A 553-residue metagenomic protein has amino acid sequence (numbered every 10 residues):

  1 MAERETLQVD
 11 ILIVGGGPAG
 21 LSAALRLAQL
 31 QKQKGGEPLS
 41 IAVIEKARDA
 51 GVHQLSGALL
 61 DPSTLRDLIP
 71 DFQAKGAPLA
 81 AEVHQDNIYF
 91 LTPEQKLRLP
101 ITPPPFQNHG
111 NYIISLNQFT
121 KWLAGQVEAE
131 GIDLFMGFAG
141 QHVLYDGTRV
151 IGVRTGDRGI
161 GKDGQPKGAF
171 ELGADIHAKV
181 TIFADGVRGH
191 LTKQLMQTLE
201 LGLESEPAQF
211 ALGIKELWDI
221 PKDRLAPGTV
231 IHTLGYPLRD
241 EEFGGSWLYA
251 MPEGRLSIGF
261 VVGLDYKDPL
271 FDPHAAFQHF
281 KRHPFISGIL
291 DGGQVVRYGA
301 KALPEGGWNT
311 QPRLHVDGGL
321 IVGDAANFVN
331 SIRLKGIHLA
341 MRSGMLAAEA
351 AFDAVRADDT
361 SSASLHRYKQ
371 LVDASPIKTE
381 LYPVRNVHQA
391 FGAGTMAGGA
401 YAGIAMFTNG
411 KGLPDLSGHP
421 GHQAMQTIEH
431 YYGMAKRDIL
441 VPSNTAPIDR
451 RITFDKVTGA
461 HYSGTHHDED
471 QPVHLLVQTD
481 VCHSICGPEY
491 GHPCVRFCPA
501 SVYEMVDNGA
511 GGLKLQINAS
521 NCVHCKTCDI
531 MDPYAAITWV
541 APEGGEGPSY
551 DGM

Functional and structural regions predicted by a protein language model:
D10-A42: N-terminal Rossmann-like FAD-binding beta1-loop-alpha1 element of flavoenzymes
A19, D49, R188: Conserved Rossmann-like nucleotide-cofactor binding loop
L30, P38-A42, K46-P93: N-terminal FAD cofactor-binding segment of flavoenzymes
G36-E37, K121-W122, Q126-G288, N327 (+2 more regions): Predominantly flavin-linked oxidoreductase catalytic cores and closely associated redox partners
A77-V83, I88-T92, L371-G511, N521 (+1 more regions): Ferredoxin-type iron-sulfur electron-transfer modules and their immediate structural context
P252-G254, L314-I332, E504: Short FAD-binding loop at a beta-strand-to-alpha-helix junction that anchors the flavin cofactor in diverse
G288-N309: Flavin (FAD/FMN) cofactor-binding core of flavoprotein oxidoreductases
N327-R333, M345, E349-T395, Q516 (+2 more regions): Active-site-proximal substrate-binding core of FAD-dependent oxidoreductases
